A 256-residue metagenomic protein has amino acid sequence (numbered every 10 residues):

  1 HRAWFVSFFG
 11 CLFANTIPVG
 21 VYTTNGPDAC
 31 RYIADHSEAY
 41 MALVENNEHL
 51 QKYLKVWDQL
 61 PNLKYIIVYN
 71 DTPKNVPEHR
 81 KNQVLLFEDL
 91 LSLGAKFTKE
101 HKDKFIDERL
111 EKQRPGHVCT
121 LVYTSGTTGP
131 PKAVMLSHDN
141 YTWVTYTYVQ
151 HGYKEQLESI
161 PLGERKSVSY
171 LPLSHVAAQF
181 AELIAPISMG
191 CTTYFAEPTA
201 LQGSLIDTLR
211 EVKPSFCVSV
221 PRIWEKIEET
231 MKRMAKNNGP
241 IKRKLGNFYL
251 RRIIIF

Functional and structural regions predicted by a protein language model:
H1-P27, D35-M41, R165-K166, I184-Y194: A short helix-loop-beta submotif of the ANL/AMP-binding
A3-V6, A29, Q51-K52, S204 (+1 more regions): Phosphate- and divalent-cation-binding pockets in alpha/beta enzyme and binding domains that engage nucleotide-derived
C11, A42, V118, T124-T127 (+3 more regions): Conserved S/T- and glycine-rich ATP-binding loop of Class I adenylate-forming
F13-L93: Structural core segment of the AMP-binding/adenylate-forming
C30-R31, D107-L110, I206: Short hydrophobic/charged patches on amphipathic alpha-helices used for structural packing and interfaces
L85-E88, S92-Y123, P130, E155-K166: Conserved pre-ATP/AMP-binding loop-to-beta segment of ANL
T142-K166, L173-F256: Conserved AMP-binding/adenylation subdomain of ANL enzymes
